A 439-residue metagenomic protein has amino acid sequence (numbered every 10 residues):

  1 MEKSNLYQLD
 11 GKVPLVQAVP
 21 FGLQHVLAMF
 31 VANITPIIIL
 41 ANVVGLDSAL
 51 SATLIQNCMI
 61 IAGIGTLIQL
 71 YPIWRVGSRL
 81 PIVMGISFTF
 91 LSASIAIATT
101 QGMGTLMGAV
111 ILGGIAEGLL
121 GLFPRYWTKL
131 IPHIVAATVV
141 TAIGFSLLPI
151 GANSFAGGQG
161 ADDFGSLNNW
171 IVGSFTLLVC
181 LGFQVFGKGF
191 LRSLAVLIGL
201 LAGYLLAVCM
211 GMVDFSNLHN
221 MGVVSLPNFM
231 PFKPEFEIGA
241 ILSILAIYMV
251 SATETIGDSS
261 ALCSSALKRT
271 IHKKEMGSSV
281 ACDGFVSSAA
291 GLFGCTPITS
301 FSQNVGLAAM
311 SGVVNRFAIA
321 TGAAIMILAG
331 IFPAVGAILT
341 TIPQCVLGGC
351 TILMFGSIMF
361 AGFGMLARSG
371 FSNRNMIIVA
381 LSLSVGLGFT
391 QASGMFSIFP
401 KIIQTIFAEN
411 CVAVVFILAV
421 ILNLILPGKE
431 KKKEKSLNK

Functional and structural regions predicted by a protein language model:
M1-F21, F215-F229, S264-I271, E275-S279 (+1 more regions): Intrinsically disordered, low-complexity non-transmembrane regions of multi-pass membrane transporters
M1-K3, N33-I37, A41, T176-F186 (+6 more regions): Juxtamembrane interface elements at the cytosolic ends of transmembrane helices in multi-pass membrane proteins
M1-P81, T89-I97: N-terminal signal-anchor module of multipass membrane proteins
L15, A41-R79, L245-R316: Membrane-embedded helical hairpins/re-entrant loop segments and their flanking transmembrane helices within multi-pass
V16-A28, G165-L177, L194-A195, M210 (+2 more regions): Hydrophobic, membrane-embedded alpha-helices of multi-pass small-molecule transporters
L54, R75-F88, K129-T138, L191-L197 (+4 more regions): Short, non-helical or kinked segments that cap or interrupt transmembrane helices
I95, Q184, N304-I319, I325-G330: Interfacial segments of multi-pass membrane proteins
I97-S216, A323, I327-K435: Membrane-embedded alpha-helical modules
